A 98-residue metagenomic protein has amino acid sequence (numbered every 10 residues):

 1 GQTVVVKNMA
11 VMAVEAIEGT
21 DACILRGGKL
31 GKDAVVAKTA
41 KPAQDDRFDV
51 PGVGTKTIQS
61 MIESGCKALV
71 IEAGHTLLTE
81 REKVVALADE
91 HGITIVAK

Functional and structural regions predicted by a protein language model:
G1-I58: Conserved mixed alpha/beta catalytic, RNA-binding, or beta-rich assembly cores of soluble enzyme, regulatory
Q59-K98: C-terminal binding/interaction regions
